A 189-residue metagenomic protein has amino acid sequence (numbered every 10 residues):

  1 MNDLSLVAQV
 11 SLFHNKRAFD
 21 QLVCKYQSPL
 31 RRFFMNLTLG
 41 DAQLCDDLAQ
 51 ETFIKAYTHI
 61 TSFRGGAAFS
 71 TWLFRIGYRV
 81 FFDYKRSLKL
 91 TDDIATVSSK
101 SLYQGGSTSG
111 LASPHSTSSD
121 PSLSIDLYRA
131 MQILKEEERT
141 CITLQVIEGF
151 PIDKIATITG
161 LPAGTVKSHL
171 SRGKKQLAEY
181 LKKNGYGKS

Functional and structural regions predicted by a protein language model:
M1-P29, E179, Y186-S189: N-terminal module of bacterial RNA polymerase sigma factors
D3-L4, T91-S124: Internal acidic/polar
L12, G40, F53-A68, S87-K89: Sigma70-family region 2
V23-A42, H59, M131, K183: Amphipathic, Lys/Arg- and hydrophobic-enriched alpha-helical face
G40, D126-R129, T157-G160, K174-S189: C-terminal edge and immediately downstream basic/flexible tail or linker adjoining helix-turn-helix-like DNA-binding
D47-I54, A67-R79: Structural recognition of an alpha-helix C-terminal capping motif at a helix-to-coil junction
S62-R64, R75-T96: Arg/Lys-rich amphipathic alpha helix in sigma70-family domain 2
R129-T140, L144, E148-T165: Helix-turn-helix DNA-binding module
